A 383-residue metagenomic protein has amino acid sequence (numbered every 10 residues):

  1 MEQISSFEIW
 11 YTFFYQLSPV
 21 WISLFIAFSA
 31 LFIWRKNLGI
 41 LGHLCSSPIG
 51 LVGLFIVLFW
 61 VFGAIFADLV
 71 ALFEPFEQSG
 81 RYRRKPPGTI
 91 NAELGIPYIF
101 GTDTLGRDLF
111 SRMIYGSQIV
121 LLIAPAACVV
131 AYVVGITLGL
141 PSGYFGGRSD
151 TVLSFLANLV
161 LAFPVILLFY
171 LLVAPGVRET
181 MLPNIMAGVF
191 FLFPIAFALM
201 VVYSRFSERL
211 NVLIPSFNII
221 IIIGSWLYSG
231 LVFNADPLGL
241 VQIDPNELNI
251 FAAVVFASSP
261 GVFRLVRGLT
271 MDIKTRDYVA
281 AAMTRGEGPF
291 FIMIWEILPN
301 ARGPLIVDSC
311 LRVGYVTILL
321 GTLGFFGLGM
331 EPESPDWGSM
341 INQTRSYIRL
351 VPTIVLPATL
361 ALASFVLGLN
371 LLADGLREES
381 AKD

Functional and structural regions predicted by a protein language model:
M1-T12, F32-K36, S117, R148 (+2 more regions): Membrane-embedded alpha-helical segments in integral membrane proteins
M1-V20, I40-C45, F73-C128, S339-T359: Periplasmic/extracellular loop-to-transmembrane helix junction in inner-membrane transport proteins
F7-F76, L153-L156, N218-W226: N-terminal signal-anchor/first transmembrane alpha helix
S23-A30, E93, F193-F197: Hydrophobic cores of alpha-helical transmembrane segments in multi-pass inner/ER membrane proteins, independent
L31-F32, G88-I90, L269: Short helix-capping and inter-helix turn/linker motifs at the boundaries of alpha-helical repeat units
D68-L72, R83, Y98-I99, G324-G329 (+1 more regions): Residue-level preference for alpha-helix termini and adjacent loops
R107-D383: Alpha-helical transmembrane segments of integral membrane proteins, especially multi-pass inner/plasma-membrane
